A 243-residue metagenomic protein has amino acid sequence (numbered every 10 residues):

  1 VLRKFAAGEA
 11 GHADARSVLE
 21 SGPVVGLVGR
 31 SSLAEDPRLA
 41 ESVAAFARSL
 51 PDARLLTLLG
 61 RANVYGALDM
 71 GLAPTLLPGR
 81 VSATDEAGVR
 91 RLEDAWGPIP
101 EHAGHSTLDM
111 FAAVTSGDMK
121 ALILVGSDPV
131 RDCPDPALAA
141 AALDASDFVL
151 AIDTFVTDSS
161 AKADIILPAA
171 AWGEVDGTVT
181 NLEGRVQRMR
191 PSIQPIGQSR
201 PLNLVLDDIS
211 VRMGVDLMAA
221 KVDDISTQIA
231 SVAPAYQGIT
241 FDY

Functional and structural regions predicted by a protein language model:
V1-T240: Non-catalytic alpha/beta scaffold blocks inside enzyme catalytic domains
